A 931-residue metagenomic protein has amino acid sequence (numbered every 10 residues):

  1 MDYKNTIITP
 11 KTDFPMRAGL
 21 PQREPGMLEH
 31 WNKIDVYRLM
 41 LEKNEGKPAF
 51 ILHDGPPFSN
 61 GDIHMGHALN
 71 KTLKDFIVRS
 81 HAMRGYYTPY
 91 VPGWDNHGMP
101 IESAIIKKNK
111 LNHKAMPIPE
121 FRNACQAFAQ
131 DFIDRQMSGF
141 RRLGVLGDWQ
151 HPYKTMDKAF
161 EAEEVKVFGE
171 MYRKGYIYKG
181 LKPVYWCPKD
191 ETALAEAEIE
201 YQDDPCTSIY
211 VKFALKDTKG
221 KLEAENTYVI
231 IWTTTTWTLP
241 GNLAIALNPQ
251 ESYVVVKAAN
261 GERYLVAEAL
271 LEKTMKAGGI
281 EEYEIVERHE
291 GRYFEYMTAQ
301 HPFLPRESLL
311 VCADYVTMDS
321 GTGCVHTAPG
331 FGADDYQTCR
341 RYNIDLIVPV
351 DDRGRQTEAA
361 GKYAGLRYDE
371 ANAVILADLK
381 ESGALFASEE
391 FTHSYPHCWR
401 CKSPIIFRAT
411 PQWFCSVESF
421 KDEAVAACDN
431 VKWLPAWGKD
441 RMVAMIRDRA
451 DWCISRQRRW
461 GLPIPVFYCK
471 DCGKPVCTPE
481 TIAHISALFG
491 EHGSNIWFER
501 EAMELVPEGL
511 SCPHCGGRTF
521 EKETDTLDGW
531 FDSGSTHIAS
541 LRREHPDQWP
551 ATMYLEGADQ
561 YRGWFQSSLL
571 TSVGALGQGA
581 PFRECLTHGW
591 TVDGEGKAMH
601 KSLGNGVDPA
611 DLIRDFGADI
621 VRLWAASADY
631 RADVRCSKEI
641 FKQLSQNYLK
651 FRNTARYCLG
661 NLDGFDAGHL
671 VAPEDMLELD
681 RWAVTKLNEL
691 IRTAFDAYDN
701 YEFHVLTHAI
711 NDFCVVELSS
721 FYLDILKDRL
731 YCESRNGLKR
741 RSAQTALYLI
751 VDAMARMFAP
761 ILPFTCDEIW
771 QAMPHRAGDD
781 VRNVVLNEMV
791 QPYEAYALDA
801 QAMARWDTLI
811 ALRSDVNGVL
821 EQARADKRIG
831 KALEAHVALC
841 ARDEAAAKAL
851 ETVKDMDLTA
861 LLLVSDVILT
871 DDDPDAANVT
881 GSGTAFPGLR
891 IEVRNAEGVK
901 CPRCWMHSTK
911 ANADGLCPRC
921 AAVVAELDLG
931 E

Functional and structural regions predicted by a protein language model:
D2-L20, G26, H30-I34, I106-P240 (+15 more regions): Residue patterns forming the tRNA-binding/recognition surfaces of aminoacyl-tRNA synthetases and related DALR
E42-S103, E164, I231-W237, A246 (+5 more regions): N-terminal catalytic cores of NTP/NDP-binding nucleotidyl/phosphoryl-transfer enzymes
D95, V184, P188, L194-E200 (+8 more regions): Acidic, turn-prone loop/beta-hairpin segments
V184, Y395, I464-V466, G509 (+2 more regions): Residues immediately within or flanking Cys/His clusters that coordinate Zn2+ in small zinc-binding modules
C187, C398, C469, C512-C515 (+2 more regions): Short cysteine-rich clusters marking metal-coordination/redox-active sites
E191, Q457, G473, G516 (+2 more regions): Cys/His-coordinated zinc-binding microdomains
P240, A244, E251-C324, A333 (+1 more regions): Protease-associated
D314, Y342-G354, R458-W460, P479-D633: Alpha-helical recognition segments enriched in aromatics with Gly/Pro capping that present substrate-recognition
